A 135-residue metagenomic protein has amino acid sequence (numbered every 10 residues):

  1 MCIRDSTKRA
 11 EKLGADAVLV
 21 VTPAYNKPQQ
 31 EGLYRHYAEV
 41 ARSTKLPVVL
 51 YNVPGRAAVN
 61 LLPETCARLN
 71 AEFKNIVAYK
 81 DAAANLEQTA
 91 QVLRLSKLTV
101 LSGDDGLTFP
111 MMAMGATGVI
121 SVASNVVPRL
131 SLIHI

Functional and structural regions predicted by a protein language model:
M1-I3, L33, L62, V127: Generic structural signal for well-ordered, non-membrane alpha-helical segments in soluble metabolic enzymes
M1-S6, I133-I135: Conserved small/polar residues in nucleotide/adenosyl-binding loops
R4-A58: Active-site beta->alpha loop and helix N-cap motifs at the rims of alpha/beta catalytic domains
R56-I133: Catalytic alpha/beta core domains of metabolic enzymes, predominantly
